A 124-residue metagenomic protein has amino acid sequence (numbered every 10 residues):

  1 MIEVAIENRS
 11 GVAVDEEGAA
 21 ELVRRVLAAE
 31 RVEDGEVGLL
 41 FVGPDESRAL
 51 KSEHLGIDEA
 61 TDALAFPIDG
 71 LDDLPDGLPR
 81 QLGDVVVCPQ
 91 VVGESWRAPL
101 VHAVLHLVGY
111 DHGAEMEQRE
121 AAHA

Functional and structural regions predicted by a protein language model:
M1-P99, V104-A124: An acidic/histidine-cluster motif and surrounding catalytic segment that typifies divalent-metal-assisted enzyme active
